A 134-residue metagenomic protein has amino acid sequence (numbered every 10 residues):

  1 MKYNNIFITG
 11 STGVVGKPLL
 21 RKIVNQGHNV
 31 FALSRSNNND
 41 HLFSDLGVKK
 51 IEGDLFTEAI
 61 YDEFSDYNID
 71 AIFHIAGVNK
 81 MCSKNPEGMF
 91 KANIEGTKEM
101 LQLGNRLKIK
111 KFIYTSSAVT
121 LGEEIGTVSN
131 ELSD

Functional and structural regions predicted by a protein language model:
K2-Y3, I69: Phosphate-coordination loops involved in phosphoryl transfer and adenosine-cofactor binding
N5, N29-V30, K110-K111: Residues at the starts of beta-strands that form the adenosine-phosphate
N5-Q26: N-terminal Rossmann NAD(P)H-binding glycine-rich loop of SDR-like oxidoreductase domains
T9, L33, I72-A76, F112-A118: SDR active-site strand-loop-helix element
L33-N38, L55: N-terminal Rossmann-fold cofactor-binding loop
L42, K49-A92, L103, L121-E123: NAD(P)H-binding glycine-rich loop region in Rossmannoid oxidoreductase-like domains and their noncatalytic homologs
K98-D134: Conserved Rossmann-fold NAD(P)-dependent oxidoreductase catalytic core, especially the SDR/UDP-sugar
